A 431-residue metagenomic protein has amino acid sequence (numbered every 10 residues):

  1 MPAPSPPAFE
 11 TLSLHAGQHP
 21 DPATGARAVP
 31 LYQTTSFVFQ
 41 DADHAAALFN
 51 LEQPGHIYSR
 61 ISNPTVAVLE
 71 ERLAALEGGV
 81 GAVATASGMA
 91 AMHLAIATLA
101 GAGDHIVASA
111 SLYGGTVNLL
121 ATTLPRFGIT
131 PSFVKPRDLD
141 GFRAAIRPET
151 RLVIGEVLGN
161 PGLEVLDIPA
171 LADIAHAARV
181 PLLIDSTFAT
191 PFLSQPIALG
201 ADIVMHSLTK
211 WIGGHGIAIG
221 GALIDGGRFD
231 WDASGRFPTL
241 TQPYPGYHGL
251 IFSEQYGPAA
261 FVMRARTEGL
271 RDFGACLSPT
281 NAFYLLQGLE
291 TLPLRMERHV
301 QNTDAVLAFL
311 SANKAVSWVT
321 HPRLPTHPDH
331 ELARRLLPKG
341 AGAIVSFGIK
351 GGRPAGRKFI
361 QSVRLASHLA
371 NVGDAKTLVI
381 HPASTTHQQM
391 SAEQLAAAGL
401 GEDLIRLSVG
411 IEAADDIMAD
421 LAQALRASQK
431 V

Functional and structural regions predicted by a protein language model:
P2, S13-H15, H19-P22, A82-A312: Conserved PLP-enzyme active-site core in the AAT-like
P2-N63, E71-R72: N-terminal "arm"/small-domain region of PLP-dependent enzymes with the aminotransferase-like
D41-H93, G115-T123: Conserved N-terminal alpha-helix of the aminotransferase class I/II PLP-enzyme fold
A121, T130, P148-R151, R295 (+3 more regions): PLP-dependent enzyme catalytic core of the Aspartate aminotransferase-like
V153, G221-L223, V319, V345 (+1 more regions): Well-ordered beta-strand positions enriched in small/hydrophobic/aromatic, beta-favoring residues
L158, T187-A189, L324, K350 (+1 more regions): Active-site beta-loop-alpha junctions enriched in small/polar residues
I224, S346-G348, S408-G410: Short hydrophobic/aromatic beta-strand micro-patches that form the beta-sheet surface supporting nucleotide- or nucleic
F273-C276, N281-A282, Q287, T291 (+4 more regions): Conserved small-domain helix->loop->beta segment predominantly found in fold-type I
